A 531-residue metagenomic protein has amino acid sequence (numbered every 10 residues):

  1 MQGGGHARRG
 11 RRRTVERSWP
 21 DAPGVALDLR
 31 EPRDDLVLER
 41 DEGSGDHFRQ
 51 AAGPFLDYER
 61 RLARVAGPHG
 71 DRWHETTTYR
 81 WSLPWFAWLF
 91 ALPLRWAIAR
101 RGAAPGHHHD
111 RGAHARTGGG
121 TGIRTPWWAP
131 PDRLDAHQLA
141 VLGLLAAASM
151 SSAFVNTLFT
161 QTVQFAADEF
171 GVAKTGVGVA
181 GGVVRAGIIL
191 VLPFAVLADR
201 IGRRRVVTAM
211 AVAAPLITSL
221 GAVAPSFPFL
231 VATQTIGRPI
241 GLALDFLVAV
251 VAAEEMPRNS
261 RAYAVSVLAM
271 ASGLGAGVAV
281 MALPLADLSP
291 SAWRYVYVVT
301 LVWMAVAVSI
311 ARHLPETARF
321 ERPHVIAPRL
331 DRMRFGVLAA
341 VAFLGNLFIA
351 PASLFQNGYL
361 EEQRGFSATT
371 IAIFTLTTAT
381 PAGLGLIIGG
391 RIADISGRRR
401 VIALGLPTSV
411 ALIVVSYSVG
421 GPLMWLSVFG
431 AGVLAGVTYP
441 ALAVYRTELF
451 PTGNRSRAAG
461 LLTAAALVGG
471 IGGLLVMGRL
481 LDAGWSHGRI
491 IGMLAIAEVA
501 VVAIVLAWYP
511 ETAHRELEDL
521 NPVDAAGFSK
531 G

Functional and structural regions predicted by a protein language model:
A140-K174, I349-N357: Extracytoplasmic
F159-Q164, M333-G383: Extracytoplasmic gate region of multi-pass secondary transporters
G171, G202, V223-F229, P257 (+2 more regions): Helix-breaking motifs and short loop linkers at transmembrane-helix boundaries and internal kinks in secondary membrane
G181-V196, L376-I388: Central cavity-lining transmembrane alpha-helices of secondary-active solute carriers, predominantly the Major
R205-L220, R400-V414: Structural signature of the two symmetry-related core transmembrane helices
T233-M270: Cytoplasmic helix-loop-helix junction between adjacent transmembrane helices in 12-TM secondary transporters
S260-L283, D287, W303, T463-L474: Glycine-rich segments within core transmembrane alpha-helices of 12-TM secondary carriers
R294-A311, R489-A507: Symmetry-related core transmembrane helices of the 12-TM Major Facilitator Superfamily/SLC fold
